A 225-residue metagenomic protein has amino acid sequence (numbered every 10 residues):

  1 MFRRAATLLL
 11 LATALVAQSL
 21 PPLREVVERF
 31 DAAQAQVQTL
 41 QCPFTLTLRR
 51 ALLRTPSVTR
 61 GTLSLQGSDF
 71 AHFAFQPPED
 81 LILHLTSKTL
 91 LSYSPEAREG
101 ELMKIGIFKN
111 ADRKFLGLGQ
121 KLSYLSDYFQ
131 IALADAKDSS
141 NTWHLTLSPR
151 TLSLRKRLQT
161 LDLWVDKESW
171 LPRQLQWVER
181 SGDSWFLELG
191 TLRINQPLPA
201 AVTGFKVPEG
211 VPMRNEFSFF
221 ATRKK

Functional and structural regions predicted by a protein language model:
R4-A14: Sec-dependent N-terminal signal peptides
V16-P56, V207-K225: N-terminal leader/targeting segments and the immediate start of mature chains
P21, E25, E101, Q120 (+1 more regions): Gly/Pro-enriched, hydrophobic low-complexity segments that function as extracytoplasmic propeptides/linkers
V37-Q41, V58-R60, Q66-S68, P78 (+6 more regions): Extracytoplasmic
F44, A71-F75, L90-Y93, L147 (+1 more regions): Short hydrophobic/aromatic-rich beta-strand segments that constitute the beta-sheet cores of beta-sandwich/beta-barrel
A51-L52, A71-H72, E79-I82, E99 (+3 more regions): Short beta-strands and strand-coil junctions in structured, solvent-facing domains, enriched
T62-K114, W185-T191: An acidic-aromatic
